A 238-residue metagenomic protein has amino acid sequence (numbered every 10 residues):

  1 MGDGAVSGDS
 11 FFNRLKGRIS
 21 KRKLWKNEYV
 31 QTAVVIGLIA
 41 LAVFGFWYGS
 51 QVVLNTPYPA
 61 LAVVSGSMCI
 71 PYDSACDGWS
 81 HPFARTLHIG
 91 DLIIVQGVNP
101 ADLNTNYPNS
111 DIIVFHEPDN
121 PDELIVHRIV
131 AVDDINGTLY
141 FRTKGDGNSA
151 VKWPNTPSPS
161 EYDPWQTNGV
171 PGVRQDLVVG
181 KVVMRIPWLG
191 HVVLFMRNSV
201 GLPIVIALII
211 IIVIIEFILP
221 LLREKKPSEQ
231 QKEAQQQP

Functional and structural regions predicted by a protein language model:
M1-D102, R185-P238: Protein maturation boundaries and topogenic segments
N55-Y58, H116-H127, Q166-R174: Short coil-to-beta-strand transition motifs
T56-Y58, H88, L92, P108-S110 (+3 more regions): Extracytoplasmic
V63, I112, I125-A131: Short beta-strand-centered aromatic/proline hotspots
V98-P100, D119-D122, I135: Short, charged/polar surface micro-motifs in flexible loops or helix N-caps
A101-D119: Short coil-to-beta transition motif at edge beta-strands of beta-rich domains
V130-D133, T138-H191: Extended, hydrophilic extramembrane loops/domains of integral membrane proteins
